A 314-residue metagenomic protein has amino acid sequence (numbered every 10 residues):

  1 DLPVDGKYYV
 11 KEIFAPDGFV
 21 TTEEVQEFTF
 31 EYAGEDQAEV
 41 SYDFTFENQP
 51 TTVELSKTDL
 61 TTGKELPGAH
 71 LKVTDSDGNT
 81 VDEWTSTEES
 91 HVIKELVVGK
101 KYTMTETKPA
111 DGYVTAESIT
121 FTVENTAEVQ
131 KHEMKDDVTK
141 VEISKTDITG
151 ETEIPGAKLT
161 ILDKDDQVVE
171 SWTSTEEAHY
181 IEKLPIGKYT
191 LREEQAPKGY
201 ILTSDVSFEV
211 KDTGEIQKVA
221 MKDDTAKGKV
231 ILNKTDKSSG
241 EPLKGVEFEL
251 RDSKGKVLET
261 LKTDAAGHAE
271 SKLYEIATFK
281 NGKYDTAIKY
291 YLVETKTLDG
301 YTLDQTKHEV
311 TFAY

Functional and structural regions predicted by a protein language model:
D1-Y314: Solvent-exposed loop/turn and edge beta-strand elements of beta-rich ligand-binding domains
